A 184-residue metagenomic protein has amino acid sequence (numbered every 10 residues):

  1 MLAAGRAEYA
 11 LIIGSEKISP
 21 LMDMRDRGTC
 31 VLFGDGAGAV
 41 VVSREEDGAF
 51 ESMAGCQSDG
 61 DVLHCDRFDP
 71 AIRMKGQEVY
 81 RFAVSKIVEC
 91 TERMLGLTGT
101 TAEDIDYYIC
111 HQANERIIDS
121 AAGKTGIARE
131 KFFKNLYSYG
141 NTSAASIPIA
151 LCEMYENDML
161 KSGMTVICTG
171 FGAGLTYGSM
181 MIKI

Functional and structural regions predicted by a protein language model:
M1-R6, D106-I184: Claisen-condensing/thiolase-fold acyl-transfer catalytic domains that form or cleave C-C bonds in fatty acid
A4, Y9-T29, M53-P70, A113-G123 (+1 more regions): Active-site-adjacent elements of ketosynthase-type condensing enzymes
A4-A10, D26-G28, D35-A37, E45-A49 (+3 more regions): Short coil/turn connectors at secondary-structure junctions
I12, A49-E51, K134: General beta-strand structural signal in soluble alpha/beta enzymes
I18, M24-S85, E89, F171 (+1 more regions): Condensing-enzyme catalytic core mediating Claisen C-C bond formation in acyl metabolism
K86-L97, S120, K124, A150: Phosphate/ATP-binding catalytic cores across multiple sugar-kinase/actin-like superfamilies, primarily ASKHA
E89-D106, M154-M159: Phosphate/pyrophosphate-binding loops at sites that engage ATP/ADP/AMP, CoA/4′-phosphopantetheine, polyphosphate
